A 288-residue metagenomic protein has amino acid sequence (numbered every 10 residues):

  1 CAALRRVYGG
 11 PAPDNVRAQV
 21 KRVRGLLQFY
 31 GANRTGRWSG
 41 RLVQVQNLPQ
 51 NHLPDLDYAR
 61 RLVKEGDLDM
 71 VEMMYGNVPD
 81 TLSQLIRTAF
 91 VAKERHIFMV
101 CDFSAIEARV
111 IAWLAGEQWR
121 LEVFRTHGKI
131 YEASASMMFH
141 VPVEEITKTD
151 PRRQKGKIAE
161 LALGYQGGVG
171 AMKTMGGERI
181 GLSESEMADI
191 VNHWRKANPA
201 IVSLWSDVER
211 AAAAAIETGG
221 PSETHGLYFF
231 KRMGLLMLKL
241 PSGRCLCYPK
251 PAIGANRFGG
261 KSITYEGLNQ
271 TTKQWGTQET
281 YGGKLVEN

Functional and structural regions predicted by a protein language model:
C1-N288: Conserved catalytic core of nucleotide polymerization and phosphodiester-bond processing enzymes
